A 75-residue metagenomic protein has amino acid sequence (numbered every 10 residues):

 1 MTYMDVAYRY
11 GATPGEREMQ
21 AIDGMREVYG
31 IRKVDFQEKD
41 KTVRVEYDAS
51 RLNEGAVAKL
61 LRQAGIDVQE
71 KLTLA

Functional and structural regions predicted by a protein language model:
M1-A12: Short glycine-/aliphatic-rich beta-strand segments at the starts of folded cytosolic domains
R9, R44-D48: Short hydrophobic/aromatic beta-strand micro-patches that form the beta-sheet surface supporting nucleotide- or nucleic
G15, D48-L52: Helix N-cap motif at beta-to-alpha junctions
I22-Q37: Short acidic amphipathic segments
F36-T42, A75: Short Gly/Ser/Thr- and Asp/Glu-enriched loop/turn motifs at secondary-structure junctions
R51-A64: Charge-rich, low-aromatic oligomerization/scaffolding segments with amphipathic character
A64-A75: Conserved short beta-strand edge segments in small beta-sheet-based binding/regulatory domains
